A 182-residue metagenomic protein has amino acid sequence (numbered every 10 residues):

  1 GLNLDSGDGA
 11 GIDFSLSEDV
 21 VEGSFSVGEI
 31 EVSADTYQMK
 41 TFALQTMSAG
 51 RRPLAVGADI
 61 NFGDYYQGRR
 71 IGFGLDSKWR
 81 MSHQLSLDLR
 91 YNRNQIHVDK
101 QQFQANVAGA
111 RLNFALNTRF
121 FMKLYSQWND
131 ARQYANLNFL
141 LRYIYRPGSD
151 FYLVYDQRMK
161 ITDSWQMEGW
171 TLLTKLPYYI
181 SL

Functional and structural regions predicted by a protein language model:
G1-L182: Exposed, low-structure sequence patches enriched in small/polar residues
